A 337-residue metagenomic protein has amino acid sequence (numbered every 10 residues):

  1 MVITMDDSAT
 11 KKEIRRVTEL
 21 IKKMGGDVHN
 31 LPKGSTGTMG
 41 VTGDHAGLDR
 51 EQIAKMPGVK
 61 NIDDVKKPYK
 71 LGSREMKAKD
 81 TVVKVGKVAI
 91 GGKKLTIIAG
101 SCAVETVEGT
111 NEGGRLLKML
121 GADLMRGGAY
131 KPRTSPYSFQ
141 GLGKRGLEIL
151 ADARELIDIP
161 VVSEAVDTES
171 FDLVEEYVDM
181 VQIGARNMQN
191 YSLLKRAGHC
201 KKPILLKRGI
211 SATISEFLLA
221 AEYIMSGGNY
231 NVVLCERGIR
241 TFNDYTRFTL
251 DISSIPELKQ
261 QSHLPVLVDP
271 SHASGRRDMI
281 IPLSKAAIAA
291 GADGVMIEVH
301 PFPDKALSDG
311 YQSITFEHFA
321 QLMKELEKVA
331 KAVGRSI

Functional and structural regions predicted by a protein language model:
M1-I97: Non-catalytic terminal accessory/regulatory regions of metabolic enzymes
V85, M225-A287: Active-site/ligand-binding-proximal alpha/beta "capping" segment
L95-E112, P136-Q140, P160-E164, G184-A185 (+2 more regions): Active-site mouth loops of central-metabolism enzymes
T96-S101, D123-G127, V161-E164, D179-I183 (+4 more regions): Hydrophobic faces of well-ordered beta-strands that scaffold small-molecule active sites in alpha/beta enzyme cores
G121, L173-Q182, G198-I204, M225-N231 (+2 more regions): Glycine-enriched alpha-helix->loop->beta-strand junction motifs that scaffold or abut catalytic
R126-K144, P301-Y311: Glycine-rich, proline-tolerant flexible connector loops at the mouths of alpha/beta enzymes
A129-R133, N187-S253: Conserved anion-binding
F139-S163, A197-P203, I252-L267, Q312-R335: Alpha-helix-loop-beta-strand connector modules within alpha/beta enzyme cores
